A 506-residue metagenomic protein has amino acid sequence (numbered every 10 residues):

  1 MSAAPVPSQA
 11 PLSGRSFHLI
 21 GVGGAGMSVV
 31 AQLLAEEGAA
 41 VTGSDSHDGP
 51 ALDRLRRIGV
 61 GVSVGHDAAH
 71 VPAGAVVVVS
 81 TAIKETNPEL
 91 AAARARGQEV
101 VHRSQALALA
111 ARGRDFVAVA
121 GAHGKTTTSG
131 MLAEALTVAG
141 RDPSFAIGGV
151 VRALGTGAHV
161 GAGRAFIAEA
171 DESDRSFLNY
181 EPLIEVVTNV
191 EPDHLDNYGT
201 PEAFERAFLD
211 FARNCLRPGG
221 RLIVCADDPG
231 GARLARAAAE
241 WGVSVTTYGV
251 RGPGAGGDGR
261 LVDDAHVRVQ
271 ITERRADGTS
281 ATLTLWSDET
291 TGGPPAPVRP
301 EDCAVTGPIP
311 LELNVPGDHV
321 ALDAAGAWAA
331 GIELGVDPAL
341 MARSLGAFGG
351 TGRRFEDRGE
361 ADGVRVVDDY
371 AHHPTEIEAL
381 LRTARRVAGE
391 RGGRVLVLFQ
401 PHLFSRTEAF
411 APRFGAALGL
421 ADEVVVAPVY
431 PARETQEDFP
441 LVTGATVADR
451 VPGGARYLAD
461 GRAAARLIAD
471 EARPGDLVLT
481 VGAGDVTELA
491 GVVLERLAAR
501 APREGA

Functional and structural regions predicted by a protein language model:
M1-V60, A73, V77, A95-Q98 (+6 more regions): ATP-dependent carboxylate-amine ligase
Q9-L12, A69-V71, L109-R112, A135-A139 (+12 more regions): Solvent-exposed alpha-helices and their adjacent loops that cap or buttress functional pockets in soluble metabolic
G14, R114-F116, G278: Short coil/loop residues immediately preceding or within conserved phosphate-binding loops of NTP-utilizing enzyme
L33-E36, R56, H70, T81-S244 (+1 more regions): Phosphate-binding loop of NTP-binding sites
T42-D45, S63-H66, V101-A108, A146-G149 (+5 more regions): Beta-strand->loop->alpha-helix junctions that form or flank phosphate-binding loops in nucleotide-handling enzymes
D48-D53, H70, I83-N87, A153-L154 (+4 more regions): Short, charged/polar "capping" segments at the starts of alpha-helices and the immediately preceding loops
S63-T81: BRCT (BRCA1 C-terminal) domain core and associated BRCT-interaction motifs
A69-H70, R152-L195, A232-P308, G352-R358: Extended acidic/charged loop-beta regions that coordinate divalent cations and stabilize anionic phosphate/carboxylate
